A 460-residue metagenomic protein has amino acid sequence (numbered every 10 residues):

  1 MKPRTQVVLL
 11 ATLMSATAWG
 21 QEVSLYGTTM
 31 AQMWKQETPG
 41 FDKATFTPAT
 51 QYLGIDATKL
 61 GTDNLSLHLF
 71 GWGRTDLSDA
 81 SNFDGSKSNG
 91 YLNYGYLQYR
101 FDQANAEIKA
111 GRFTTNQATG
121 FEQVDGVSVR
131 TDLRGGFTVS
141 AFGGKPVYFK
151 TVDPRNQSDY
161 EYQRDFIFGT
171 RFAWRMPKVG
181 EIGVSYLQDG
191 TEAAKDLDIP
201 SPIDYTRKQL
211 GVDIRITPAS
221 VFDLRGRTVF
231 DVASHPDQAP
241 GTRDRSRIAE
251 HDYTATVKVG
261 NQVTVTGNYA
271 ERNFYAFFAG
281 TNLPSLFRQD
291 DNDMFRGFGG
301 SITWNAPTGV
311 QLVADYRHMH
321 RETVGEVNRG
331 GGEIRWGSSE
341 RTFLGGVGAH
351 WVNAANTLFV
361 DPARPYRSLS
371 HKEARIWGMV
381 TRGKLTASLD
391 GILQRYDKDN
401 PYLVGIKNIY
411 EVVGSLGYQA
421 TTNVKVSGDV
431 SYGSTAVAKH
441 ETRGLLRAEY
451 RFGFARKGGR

Functional and structural regions predicted by a protein language model:
M1-V7: Bacterial N-terminal signal peptides that target proteins for export
K2, T17-A18: Glycine-centered signal
V8-A16: Bacterial N-terminal signal peptides
G20-R460: Gram-negative and organellar
